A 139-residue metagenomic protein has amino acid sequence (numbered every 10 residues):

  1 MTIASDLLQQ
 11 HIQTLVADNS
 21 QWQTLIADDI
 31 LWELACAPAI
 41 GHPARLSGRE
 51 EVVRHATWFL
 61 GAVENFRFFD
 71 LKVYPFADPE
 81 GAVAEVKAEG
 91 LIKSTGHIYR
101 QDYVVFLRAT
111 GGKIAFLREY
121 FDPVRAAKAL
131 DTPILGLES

Functional and structural regions predicted by a protein language model:
M1, G41-R45, G96: Alpha-helix initiation/capping motif
T2-L31: Short acidic-aromatic low-complexity motifs
H11-I12, H42, F116: Short, flexible active-site loop motifs that bind/organize anionic cofactors or intermediates
D28-V73, A77: A solvent-exposed, acidic/Ser-Thr-rich amphipathic alpha-helical stretch
G61-S139: A beta-strand edge to alpha-helix "cap/lid" segment located at domain peripheries
